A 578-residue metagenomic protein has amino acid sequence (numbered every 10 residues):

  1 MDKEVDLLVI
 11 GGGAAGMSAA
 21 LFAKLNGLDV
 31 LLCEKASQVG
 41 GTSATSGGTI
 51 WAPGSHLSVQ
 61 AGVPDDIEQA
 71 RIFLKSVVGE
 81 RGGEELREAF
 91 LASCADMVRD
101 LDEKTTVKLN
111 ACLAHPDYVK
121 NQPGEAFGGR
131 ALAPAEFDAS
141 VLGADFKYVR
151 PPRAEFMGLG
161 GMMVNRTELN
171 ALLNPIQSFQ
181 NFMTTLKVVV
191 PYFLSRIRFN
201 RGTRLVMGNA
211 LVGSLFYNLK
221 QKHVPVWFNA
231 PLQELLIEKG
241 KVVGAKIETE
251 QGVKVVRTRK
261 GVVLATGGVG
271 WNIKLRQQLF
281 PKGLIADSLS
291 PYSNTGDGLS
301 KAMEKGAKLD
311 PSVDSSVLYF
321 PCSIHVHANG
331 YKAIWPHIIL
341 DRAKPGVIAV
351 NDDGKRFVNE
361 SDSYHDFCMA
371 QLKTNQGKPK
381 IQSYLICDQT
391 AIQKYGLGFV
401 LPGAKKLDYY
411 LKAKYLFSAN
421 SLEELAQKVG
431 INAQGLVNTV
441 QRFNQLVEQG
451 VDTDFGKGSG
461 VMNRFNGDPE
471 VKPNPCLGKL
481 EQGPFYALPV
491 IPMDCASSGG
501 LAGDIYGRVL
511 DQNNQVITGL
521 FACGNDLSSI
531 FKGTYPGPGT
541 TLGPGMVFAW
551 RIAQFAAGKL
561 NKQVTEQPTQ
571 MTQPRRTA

Functional and structural regions predicted by a protein language model:
D2-A15, L31: Beta1/beta-strand and adjacent pyrophosphate-binding region of the FAD-binding site in flavoprotein oxidoreductases
K35-P225, G346-A349, T390-I392, G398 (+2 more regions): Conserved N-terminal/central alpha/beta ligand/cofactor-binding core
K120, A126-F127, A135-M183, L299-K301 (+1 more regions): An anion/pyrophosphate-binding glycine-rich loop and adjacent beta-alpha core in soluble alpha-beta enzymes
P191-K260, L299: Helical element adjacent to the flavin cofactor pocket in flavoenzyme catalytic cores
G202-N209, Q221, T249-A328, G507 (+2 more regions): Glycine-rich loop(s) and the adjacent beta-strand/alpha-helix scaffold that form part
E234, K241, G435-I530, T534: A glycine-rich dinucleotide-binding beta-alpha-beta segment and adjacent secondary-structure elements that constitute
K301-K308, V437, P544-V564: Internal hydrophobic alpha-helix adjacent to the cofactor/substrate pocket in enzyme cavities
Q376-P484, F555, K559, E566-A578: Helix-rich C-terminal "cap"/substrate-channel and partner-interaction subdomain that packs against the flavin-binding
